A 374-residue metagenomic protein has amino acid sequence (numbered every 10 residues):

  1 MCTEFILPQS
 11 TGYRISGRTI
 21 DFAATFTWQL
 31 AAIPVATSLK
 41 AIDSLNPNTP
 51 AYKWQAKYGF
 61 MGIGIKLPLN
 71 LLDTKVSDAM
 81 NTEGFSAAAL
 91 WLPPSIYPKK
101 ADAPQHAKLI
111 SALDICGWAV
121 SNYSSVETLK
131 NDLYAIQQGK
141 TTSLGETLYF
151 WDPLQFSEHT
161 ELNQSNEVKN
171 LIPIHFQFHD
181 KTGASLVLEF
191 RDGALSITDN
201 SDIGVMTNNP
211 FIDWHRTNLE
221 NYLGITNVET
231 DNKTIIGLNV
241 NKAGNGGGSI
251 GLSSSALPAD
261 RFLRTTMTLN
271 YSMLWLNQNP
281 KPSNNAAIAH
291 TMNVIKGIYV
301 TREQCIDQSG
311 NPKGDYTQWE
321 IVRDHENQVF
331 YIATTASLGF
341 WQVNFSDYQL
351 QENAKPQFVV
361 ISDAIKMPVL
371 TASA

Functional and structural regions predicted by a protein language model:
M1-A107, A372-S373: A contiguous strand-loop segment
M1-I15, A23, Q29, A36-L39 (+4 more regions): C-terminus-biased signal that marks the final domain/tail of proteins
Q29-K53, P94-T141, E352-K366: Compact, glycine/acidic-enriched structural inserts
V76, M80-A87, A112-C116, S125 (+1 more regions): Stable alpha-helical elements in mature extracytoplasmic
N81-E83, V120-T128, K281-N285, H325-N327: A short, structured loop/turn motif at beta-sheet edges
K130, T141-D152, D307-Q308: Surface-exposed patches in mature extracellular/periplasmic domains of secreted proteins
A184-D192: Glycine-rich, aromatic-lined ligand/substrate-binding cores of catalytic and carbohydrate-binding domains
